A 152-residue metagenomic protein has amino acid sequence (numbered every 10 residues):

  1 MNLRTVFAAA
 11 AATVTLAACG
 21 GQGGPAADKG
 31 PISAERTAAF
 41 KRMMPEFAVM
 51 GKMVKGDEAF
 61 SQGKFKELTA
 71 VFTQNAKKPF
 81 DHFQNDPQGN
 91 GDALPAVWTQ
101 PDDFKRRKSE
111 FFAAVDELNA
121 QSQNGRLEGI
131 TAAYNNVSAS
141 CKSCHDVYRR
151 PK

Functional and structural regions predicted by a protein language model:
M1-A17: Sec-dependent bacterial lipoprotein signal peptides
T13, N135-S138: Processing junctions and N-termini across compartments
A17, V115-D116, C141-K142: A short hydrophobic/aromatic micro-motif that marks alpha-helical segments and, especially, helix-coil
C19-G23, K142-H145: Bacterial signal peptide processing site
P25-N136: Extracytoplasmic c-type cytochrome modules immediately beyond a signal peptide or single-pass transmembrane anchor
V137-R149: The canonical Cys-X-X-Cys-His
